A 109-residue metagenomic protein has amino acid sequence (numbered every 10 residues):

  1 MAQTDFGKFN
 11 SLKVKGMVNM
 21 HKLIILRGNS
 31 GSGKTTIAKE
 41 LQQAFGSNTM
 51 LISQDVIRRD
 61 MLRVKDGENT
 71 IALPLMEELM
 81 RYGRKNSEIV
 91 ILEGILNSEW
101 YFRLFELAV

Functional and structural regions predicted by a protein language model:
D5-N19: Short, Lys/Arg-enriched N-terminal segments with co-localized hydrophobic residues within the first ~10-30 amino acids
M20-L23, S87-E88: Pre-Walker A (Motif I) flank of P-loop NTPase domains
L26: Hydrophobic anchor at the beta1->P-loop junction of P-loop NTPases
N29: P-loop (Walker A) phosphate-binding loop of NTP-binding proteins
S32: ATP-binding Walker
T35: Walker A/P-loop
A38-N86: Conserved substrate/cofactor phosphate-moiety recognition/catalytic segment in nucleotide-dependent phosphotransferases
I71-V109: Glycine-rich phosphate-binding loop used to anchor ATP phosphates in small-molecule kinases, encompassing both
